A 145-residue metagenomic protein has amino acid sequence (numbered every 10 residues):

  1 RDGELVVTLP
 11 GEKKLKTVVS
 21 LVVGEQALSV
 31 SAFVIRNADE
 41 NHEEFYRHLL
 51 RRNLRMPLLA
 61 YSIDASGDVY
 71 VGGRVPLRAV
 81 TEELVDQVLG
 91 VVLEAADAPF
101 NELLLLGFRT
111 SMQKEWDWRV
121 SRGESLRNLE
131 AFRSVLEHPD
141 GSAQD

Functional and structural regions predicted by a protein language model:
R1-E40: N-terminal catalytic cores of peptidoglycan-degrading enzymes
L15-S20, P76-E82, W116-A131: Short, charged low-complexity intrinsically disordered segments located at boundaries of structured domains
L21, Y46-L49, L89-V92: Short, Φ-rich (hydrophobic/aromatic) sequence segments
G24-S31, Y46, R127-A131: Short low-complexity stretches enriched in small and charged residues
S31-D68, G72: Short, internal acidic amphipathic alpha-helical interface segments that mediate docking to partner proteins
V34-A38, V75-L84: A generic structural motif
A79-R119: A contiguous, mid-protein "functional segment" used to position or interact with cofactors/ions or partner subunits
L104-Q144: Short, highly charged C-terminal tails/helix-capping segments
